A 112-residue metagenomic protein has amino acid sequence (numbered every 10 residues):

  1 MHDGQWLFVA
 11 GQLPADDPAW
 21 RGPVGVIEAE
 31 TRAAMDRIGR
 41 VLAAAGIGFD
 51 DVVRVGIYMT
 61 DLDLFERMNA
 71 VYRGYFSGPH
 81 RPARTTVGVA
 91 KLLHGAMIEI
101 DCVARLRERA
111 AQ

Functional and structural regions predicted by a protein language model:
M1-Q112: Short, polar/acidic, helix-capping and beta-turn segments at strand->helix junctions that line the mouths
